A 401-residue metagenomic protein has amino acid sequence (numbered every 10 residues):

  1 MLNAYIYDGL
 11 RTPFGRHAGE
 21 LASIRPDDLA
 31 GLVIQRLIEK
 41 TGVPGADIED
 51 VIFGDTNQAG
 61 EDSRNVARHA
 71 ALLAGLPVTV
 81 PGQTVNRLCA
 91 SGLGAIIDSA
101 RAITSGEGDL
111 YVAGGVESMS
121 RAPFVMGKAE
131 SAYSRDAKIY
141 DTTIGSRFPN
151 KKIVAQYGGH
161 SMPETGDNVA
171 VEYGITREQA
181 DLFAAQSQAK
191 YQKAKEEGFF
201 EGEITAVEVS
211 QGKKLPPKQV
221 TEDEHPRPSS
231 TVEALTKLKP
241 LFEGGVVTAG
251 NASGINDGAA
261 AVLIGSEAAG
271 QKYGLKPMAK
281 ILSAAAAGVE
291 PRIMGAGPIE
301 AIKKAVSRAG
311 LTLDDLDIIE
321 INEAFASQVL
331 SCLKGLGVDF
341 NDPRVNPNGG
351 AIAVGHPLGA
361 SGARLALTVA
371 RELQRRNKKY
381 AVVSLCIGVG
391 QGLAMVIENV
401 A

Functional and structural regions predicted by a protein language model:
M1-A70, A74, P81, T165-R177 (+4 more regions): Conserved active-site "lid/cap" helical segment
M1-I24, G145, S230-A296, E300 (+5 more regions): Condensing-enzyme catalytic core mediating Claisen C-C bond formation in acyl metabolism
R11-T12, S23-L32, K40, Q179-K272 (+1 more regions): N-terminal extracellular/periplasmic Venus flytrap/periplasmic-binding protein-like
D55-Y111, T143-G145, Q156-S161, S229-G254 (+3 more regions): Conserved catalytic cysteine-centered active-site region of acyl-thioester-dependent Claisen-condensing enzymes
N86-E117, A170-F199, A261-A268, L333-K334 (+2 more regions): Active-site-proximal alpha-helical scaffold in enzymes
L110-N168: Flexible glycine-/small-residue-enriched beta->alpha junction loops that bind anionic phosphate/pyrophosphate groups
E164-D167, E203, Q211-K213, L282-A353: Active-site pocket-lining segment
